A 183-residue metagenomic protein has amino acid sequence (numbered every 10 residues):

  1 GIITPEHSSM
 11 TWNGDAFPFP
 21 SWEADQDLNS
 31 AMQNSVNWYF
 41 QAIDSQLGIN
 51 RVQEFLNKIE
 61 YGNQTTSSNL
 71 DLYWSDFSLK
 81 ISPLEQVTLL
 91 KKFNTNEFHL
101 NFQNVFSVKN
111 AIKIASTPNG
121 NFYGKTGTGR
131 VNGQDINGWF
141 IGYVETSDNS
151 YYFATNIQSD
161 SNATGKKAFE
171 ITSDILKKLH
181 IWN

Functional and structural regions predicted by a protein language model:
G1-M10, A31, F153: Active-site SXXK
P5-H7, E23, W38, L56 (+5 more regions): Extracytoplasmic
P5-W12, I43-D44, Q64-L70, E97-V105: Surface-exposed patches in mature extracellular/periplasmic domains of secreted proteins
S8-S21, S30: Acidic helix-start/capping segments at beta-turn-to-alpha-helix junctions
W12-N13, W74, W139: Tryptophan-centric aromatic hotspots in well-structured domains and transmembrane helices
P20-A24, L28, F40-T95: Mid-domain, small-residue-enriched loop/turn segments at the edges of structured enzyme/sensor domains
L28-S35: Short helix- or helix-capping micro-motifs that position conserved polar/aromatic residues at function-defining sites
S45-N50, K91-N183: Structured C-terminal helix/loop/strand segments within mature extracytoplasmic catalytic/sensor domains
